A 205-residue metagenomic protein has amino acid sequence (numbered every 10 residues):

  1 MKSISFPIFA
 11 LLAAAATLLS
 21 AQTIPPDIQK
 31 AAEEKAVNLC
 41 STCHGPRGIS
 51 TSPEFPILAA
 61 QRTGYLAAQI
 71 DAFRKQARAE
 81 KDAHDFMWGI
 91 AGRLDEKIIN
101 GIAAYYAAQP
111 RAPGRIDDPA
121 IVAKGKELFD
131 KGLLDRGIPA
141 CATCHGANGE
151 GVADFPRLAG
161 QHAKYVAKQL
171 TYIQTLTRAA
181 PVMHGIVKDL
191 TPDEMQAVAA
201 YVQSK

Functional and structural regions predicted by a protein language model:
M1-F9: Bacterial N-terminal signal peptides that target proteins for export
L11-A21: Hydrophobic h-region of N-terminal signal peptides that target proteins for export in Gram-negative bacteria
L19-V37, I49-E54, A107-L134: Electrostatic cytochrome c docking/interface patches
K30-S41, F129-A142, V152-Q169, I173: Sequence context surrounding c-type heme c attachment/ligation sites in exported
L39-P46, I102, I138-A147, V198: The canonical Cys-X-X-Cys-His
G45-G48, A60, G146, G160: Periodic glycine anchor positions in long extracellular repeat architectures
T51-L58, F73-D117, V152-R157, T175-K205: Axial heme c-ligation environment in periplasmic c-type cytochrome domains
Q61-G64, Q69, Q161-H162, Q169: Extracellular/lumenal glycan-associated surfaces
